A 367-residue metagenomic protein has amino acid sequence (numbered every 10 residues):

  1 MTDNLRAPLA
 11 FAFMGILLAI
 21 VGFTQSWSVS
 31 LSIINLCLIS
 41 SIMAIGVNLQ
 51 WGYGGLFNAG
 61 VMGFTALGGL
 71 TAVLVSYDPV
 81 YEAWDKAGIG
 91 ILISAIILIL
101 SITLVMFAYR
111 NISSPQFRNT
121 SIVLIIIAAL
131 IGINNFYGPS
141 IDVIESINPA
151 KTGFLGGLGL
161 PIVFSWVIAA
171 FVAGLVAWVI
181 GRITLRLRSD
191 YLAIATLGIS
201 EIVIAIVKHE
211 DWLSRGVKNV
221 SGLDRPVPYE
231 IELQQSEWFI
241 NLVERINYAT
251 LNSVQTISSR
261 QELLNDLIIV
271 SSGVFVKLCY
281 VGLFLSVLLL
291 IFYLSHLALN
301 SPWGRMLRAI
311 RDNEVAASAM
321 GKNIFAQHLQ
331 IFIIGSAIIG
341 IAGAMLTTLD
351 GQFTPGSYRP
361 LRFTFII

Functional and structural regions predicted by a protein language model:
M1-I367: Transmembrane alpha-helices and adjacent helix-loop boundaries
